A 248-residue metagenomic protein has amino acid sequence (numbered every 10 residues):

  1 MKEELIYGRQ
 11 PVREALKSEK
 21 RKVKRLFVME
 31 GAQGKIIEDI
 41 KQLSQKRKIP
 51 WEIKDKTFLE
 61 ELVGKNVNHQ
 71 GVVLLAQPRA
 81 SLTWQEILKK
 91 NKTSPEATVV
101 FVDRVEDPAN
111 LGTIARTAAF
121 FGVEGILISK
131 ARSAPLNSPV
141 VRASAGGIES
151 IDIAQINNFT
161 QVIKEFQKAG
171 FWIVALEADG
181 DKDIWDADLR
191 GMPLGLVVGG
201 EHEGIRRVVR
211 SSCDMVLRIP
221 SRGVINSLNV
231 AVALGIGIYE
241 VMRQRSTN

Functional and structural regions predicted by a protein language model:
M1-K89: N-terminal positively charged helical leader segments and presequences
K17, R21, V28, Q85 (+1 more regions): RNA substrate-binding interface of SAM-dependent RNA methyltransferases
G31-A32, T57, A131-S133, E201-E203 (+1 more regions): Short, acidic/turn-prone active-site loops that include or flank metal/cofactor- and phosphate-binding residues
E52, I126-S129, R218: Short hydrophobic alpha-helical runs that function as membrane-insertion/retention elements
N68-V72, R142-G147, R190-L194: Short, hinge-like loop/turn segments at secondary-structure boundaries
R142-G147, R207-N248: Structured adenosyl-cofactor binding patch, chiefly the S-adenosyl-L-methionine
V174-N229: Active-site/ligand-binding-proximal alpha/beta "capping" segment
